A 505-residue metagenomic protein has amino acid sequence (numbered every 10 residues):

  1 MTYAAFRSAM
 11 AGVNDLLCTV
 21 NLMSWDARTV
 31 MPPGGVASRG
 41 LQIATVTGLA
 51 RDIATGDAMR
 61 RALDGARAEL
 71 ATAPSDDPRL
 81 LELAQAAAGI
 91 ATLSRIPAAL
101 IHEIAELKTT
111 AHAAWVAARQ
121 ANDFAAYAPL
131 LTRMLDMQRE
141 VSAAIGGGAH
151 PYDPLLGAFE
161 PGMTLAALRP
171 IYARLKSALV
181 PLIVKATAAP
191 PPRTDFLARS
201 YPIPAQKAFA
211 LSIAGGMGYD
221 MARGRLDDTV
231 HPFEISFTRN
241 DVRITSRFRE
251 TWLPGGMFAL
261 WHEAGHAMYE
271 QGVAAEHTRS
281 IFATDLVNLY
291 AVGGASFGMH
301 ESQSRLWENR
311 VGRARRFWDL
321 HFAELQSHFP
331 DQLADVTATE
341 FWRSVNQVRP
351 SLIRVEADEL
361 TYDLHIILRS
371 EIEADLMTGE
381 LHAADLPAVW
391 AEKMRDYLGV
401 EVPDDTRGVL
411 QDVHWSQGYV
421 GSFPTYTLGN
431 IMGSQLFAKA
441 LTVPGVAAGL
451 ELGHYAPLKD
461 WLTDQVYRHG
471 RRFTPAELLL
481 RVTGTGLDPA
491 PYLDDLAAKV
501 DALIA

Functional and structural regions predicted by a protein language model:
M1-P161, R472, A497-I504: A well-structured
T2, C18-S24, R28, G34 (+4 more regions): C-terminal, non-catalytic "cap/extension" segments appended to globular domains
F6, G146, H262, S304 (+3 more regions): Divalent metal-coordination and catalytic microenvironments
S38, L100-E103, L130-R133, I171 (+14 more regions): Secondary-structure capping and boundary motifs in well-ordered enzyme cores
I104-G255: Contiguous, non-catalytic segments that form substrate-binding/exosite surfaces or channel walls
Y172, K176, I203-K207, I213-D227 (+3 more regions): All-alpha helical catalytic cores of prenyl diphosphate-utilizing isoprenoid enzymes
G255-R279, E301-R305: Active-site recognition of the HExxH zinc-binding catalytic motif
Q271, A275, L286-L381: A conserved active-site cap/scaffold subdomain adjacent to cofactor or substrate pockets
